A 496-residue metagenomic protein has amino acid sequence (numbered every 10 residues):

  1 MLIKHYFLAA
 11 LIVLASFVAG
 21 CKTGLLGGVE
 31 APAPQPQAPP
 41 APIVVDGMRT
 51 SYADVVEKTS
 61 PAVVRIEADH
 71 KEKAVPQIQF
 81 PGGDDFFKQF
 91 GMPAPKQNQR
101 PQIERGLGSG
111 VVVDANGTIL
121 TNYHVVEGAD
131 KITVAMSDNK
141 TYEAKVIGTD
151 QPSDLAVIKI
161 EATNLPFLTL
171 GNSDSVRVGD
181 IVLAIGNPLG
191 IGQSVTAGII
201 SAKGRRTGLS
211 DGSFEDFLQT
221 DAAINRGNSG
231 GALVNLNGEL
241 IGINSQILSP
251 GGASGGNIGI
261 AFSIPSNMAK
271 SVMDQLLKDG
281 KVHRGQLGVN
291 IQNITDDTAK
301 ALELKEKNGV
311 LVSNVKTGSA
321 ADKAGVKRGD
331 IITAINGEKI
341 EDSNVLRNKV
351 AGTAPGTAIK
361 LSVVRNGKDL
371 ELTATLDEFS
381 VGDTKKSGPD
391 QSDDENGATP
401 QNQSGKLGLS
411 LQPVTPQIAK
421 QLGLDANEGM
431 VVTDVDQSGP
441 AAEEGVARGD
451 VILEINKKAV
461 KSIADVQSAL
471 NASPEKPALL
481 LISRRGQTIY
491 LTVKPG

Functional and structural regions predicted by a protein language model:
L2-G24: Sec-dependent N-terminal signal peptides
K22-A358, V364-E371, T375-L407, Q412-Q417 (+7 more regions): Serine-dependent protease modules
A442-E443, A447-L453: Helix-turn-helix DNA-binding module
I455-K458: Immunoglobulin-like IPT/TIG beta-sandwich domains and homologous Ig-like subdomains
G486-P495: Short, low-complexity, Pro/Ser/Thr/Gly-rich segments in the mature regions of secreted, periplasmic
